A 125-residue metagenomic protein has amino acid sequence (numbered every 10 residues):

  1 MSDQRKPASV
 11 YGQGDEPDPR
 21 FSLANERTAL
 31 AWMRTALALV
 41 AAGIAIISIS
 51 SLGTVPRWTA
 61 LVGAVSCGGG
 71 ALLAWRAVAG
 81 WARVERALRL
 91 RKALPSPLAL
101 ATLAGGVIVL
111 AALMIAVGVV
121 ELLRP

Functional and structural regions predicted by a protein language model:
S2-S51: Cytosol/matrix-facing amphipathic helices and coiled-coil assembly/linker segments of eukaryotic membrane proteins
P19-A29, S51-L61, K92-A99: Membrane-interfacial loop-to-transmembrane-helix junctions in polytopic alpha-helical membrane proteins
L39-A42, A64-V78, G105-I115: Hydrophobic alpha-helical transmembrane segments of multipass integral membrane proteins
I47, V78-A82, V120: Membrane-water interface at transmembrane helix exits
S50-T54, G118-E121: Short helix-capping/hinge motifs at transmembrane helix termini and TM-loop junctions
A74-L90: Transmembrane alpha-helical segments of integral membrane proteins
L94-L110: Individual transmembrane alpha-helices with interfacial aromatic-anchor signatures
L113-P125: Juxtamembrane boundary at the C-terminal end of a transmembrane helix
